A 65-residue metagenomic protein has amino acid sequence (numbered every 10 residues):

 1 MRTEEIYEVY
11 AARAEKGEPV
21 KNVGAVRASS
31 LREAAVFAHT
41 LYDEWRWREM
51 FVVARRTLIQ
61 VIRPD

Functional and structural regions predicted by a protein language model:
M1-K21: Short aromatic-glycine-(Arg/Gly/Cys) micro-motifs in beta-strand/loop hairpins
T3-Y7, A28-E33: A short linear-motif detector with a strong N-terminal bias
I6-Y10, A25, E49-V53: Ordered hydrophobic segments in well-structured contexts
A14, L31, R55-T57: Short, ordered loop/turn segments at secondary-structure junctions
P19, V36, Q60-I62: Short acidic, gly/pro-rich beta-turn/loop elements at beta-sheet edges and active-site/ligand-binding grooves
V20-S29: A short, exposed loop/beta-hairpin motif centered on an aromatic-Gly-Thr core
S29-W45: A short, charged, amphipathic alpha-helix used as a generic interaction element across diverse proteins
Y42-D65: Short, mixed-charge low-complexity intrinsically disordered segments
